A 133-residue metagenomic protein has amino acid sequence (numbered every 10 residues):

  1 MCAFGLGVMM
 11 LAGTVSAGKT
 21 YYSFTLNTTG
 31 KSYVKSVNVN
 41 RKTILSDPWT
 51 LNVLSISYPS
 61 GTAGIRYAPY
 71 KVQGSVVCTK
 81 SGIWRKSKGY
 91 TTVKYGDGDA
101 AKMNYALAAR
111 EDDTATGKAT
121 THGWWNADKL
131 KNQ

Functional and structural regions predicted by a protein language model:
M1-A17: Sec-dependent N-terminal signal peptides of Gram-positive bacterial secreted proteins and lipoproteins
A17-Q133: Post-signal peptide N-terminal regions of Sec-secreted extracellular proteins
